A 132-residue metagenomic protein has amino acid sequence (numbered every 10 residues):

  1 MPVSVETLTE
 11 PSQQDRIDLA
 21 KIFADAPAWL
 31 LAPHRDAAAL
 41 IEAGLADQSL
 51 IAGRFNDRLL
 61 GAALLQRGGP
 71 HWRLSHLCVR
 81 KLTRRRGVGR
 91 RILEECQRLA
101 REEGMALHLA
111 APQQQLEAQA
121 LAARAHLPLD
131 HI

Functional and structural regions predicted by a protein language model:
M1-P33: Short amphipathic alpha-helix that is part of the acyltransferase structural core
P27-N56: Active-site rim helix/loop that mediates acceptor-substrate recognition in acyltransferases
A52, R58-Q66, H71-C78: Conserved beta-strand in the GNAT
V79, R85-R98: Conserved acetyl-CoA-binding loop-helix of GNAT-fold acetyltransferases
I92, Q115-A118: Conserved short alpha-helix immediately C-terminal to the canonical SAM/SAH-binding motif I of Rossmann-like
C96, A118, A122: Aromatic/hydrophobic pocket-lining residues that form π-stacking "cages" and hydrophobic walls in ligand
A100-Q113: Conserved GNAT acetyl-CoA-binding A-motif
A110-Q113, A123-I132: Conserved catalytic-core motifs of GNAT/GCN5-like acyltransferases
